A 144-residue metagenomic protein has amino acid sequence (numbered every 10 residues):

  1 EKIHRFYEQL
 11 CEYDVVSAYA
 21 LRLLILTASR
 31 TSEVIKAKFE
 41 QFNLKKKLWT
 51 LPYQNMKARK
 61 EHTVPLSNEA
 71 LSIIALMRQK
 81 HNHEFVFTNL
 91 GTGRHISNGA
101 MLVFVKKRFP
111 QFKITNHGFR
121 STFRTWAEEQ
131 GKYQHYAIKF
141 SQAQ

Functional and structural regions predicted by a protein language model:
E1-H4, K46, N55, P65-K113 (+4 more regions): Active-site/catalytic core of tyrosine-dependent DNA strand-transfer enzymes
E1-K36, K45, M56-K60, K80-H81 (+1 more regions): Basic, Lys/Arg- and aromatic-enriched nucleic-acid-binding interface segment
V16, R22, L26-E33, A100 (+1 more regions): C-terminal catalytic core of tyrosine-transesterase DNA break-rejoin enzymes
E40-F42: A structural signal for short hydrophobic beta-strand segments in well-ordered beta-sheet cores
L48-T50: General beta-strand recognition
